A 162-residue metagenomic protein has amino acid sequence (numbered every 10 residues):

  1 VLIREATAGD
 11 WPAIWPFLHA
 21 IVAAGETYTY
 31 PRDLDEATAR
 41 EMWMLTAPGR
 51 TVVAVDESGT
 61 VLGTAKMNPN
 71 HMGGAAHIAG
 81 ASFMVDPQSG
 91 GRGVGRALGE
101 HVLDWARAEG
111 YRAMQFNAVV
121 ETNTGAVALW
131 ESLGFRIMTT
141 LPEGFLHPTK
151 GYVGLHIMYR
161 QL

Functional and structural regions predicted by a protein language model:
L2-I14: A short beta-loop-alpha structural element at the N-terminal edge of CoA-dependent acyl/N-acetyltransferase catalytic
E5-A8, P31-Q88, G99-E100, W105 (+1 more regions): Acetyl-CoA-dependent GNAT
W11, P16-D33: Helix-loop element at the rim of GNAT/NAT acetyltransferase active sites that forms part of the acceptor-substrate
F83-M84, A118, L141, H147-L162: Terminal substrate-recognition subdomain of acyl/acetyltransferases
G90, F116-A126, G144-L146: Conserved beta-strand-loop-alpha-helix junction that forms the acyl-donor binding cleft
G91-A108, V127-S132: Conserved acetyl-CoA-binding loop-helix of GNAT-fold acetyltransferases
A106-V119: Conserved GNAT acetyl-CoA-binding A-motif
E131-L141: Conserved acetyl-CoA-binding loop of GNAT-fold acetyltransferases
